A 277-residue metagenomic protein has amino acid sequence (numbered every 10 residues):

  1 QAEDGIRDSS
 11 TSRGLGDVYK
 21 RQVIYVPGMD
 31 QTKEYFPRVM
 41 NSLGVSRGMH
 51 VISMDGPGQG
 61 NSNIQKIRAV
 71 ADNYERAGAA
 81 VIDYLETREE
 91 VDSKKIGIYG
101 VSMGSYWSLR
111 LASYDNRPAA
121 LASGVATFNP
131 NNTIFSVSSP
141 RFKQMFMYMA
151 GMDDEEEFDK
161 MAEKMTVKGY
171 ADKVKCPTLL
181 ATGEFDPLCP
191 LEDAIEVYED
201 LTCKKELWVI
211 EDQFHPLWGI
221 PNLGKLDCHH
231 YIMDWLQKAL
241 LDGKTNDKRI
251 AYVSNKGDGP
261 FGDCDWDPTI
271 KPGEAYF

Functional and structural regions predicted by a protein language model:
Q1-Y19: Single conserved hydrophobic/aromatic residue that forms the stacking wall/gate of nucleotide- or nucleobase-binding
A69-E90: Alpha/beta-hydrolase active-site loop
R110-K160, C176: Hydrolase active-site cap/lid region
V174, L180-T182: Short beta-strand/loop motif that positions the catalytic acidic residue of the alpha/beta-hydrolase fold
P190-E199: Short alpha-helix in the alpha/beta-hydrolase fold that links the catalytic acid
L201-P216: Catalytic histidine neighborhood in serine/cysteine hydrolases with alpha/beta-hydrolase-type architecture
Q213-L226: Catalytic histidine-centered segment of alpha/beta-hydrolase-like enzymes
L223-F277: Catalytic active-site module of serine/aspartate enzymes centered on a nucleophile-bearing elbow/loop
